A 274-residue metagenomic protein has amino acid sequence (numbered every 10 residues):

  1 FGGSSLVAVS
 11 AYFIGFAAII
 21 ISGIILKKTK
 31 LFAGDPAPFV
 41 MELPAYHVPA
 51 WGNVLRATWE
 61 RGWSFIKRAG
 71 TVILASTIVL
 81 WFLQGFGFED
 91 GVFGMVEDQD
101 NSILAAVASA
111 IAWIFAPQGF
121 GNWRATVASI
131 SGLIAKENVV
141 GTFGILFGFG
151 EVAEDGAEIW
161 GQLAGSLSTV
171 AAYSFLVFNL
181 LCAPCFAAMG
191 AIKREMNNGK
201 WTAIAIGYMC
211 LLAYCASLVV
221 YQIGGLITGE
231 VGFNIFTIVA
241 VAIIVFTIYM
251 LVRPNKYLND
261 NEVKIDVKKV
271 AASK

Functional and structural regions predicted by a protein language model:
F1-V9, G190-N198, C215-F233: Transmembrane helix-loop junctions at the membrane interface of multipass transporters and ion channels
G2-A11, G94-D100, I159-S168, I227-T237: Interfacial loop-to-helix junctions that mark the boundaries of transmembrane helices in multi-pass membrane
V7-S22, I238-I243: Alpha-helical transmembrane segments
I14-G23, S76, L80, Q84 (+3 more regions): Alpha-helical transmembrane segments of multipass membrane proteins
K28, Y249-I265: Membrane-interface capping segments at transmembrane-helix boundaries
K28-F32, P36, Y46-M95, S109-A112: Long hydrophobic segments that form regular secondary structure
F32-A57, L104-A106, F147-A157, I265-V270: Juxtamembrane inter-helical linkers in multi-pass membrane proteins
T77-C210: Extended, low-charge hydrophobic alpha-helical regions
